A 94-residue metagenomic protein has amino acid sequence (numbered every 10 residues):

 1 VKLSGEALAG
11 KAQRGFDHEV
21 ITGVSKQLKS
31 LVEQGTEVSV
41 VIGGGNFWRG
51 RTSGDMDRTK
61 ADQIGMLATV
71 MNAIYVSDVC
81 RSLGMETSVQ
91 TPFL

Functional and structural regions predicted by a protein language model:
V1, S39-G43, T87-P92: General beta-strand structural signal in soluble alpha/beta enzymes
V1-S4, G50-D55, R81-L83: Short amphipathic alpha-helical segments, especially helix-boundary/capping motifs
V1-V38: N-terminal glycine-/serine-/threonine-rich phosphate-binding loop
A7-A9, G45-G50: Short, active-site-adjacent cap segments at secondary-structure transitions
D17, I21, F47-D55: Extended, folded domain segments that form the structural surfaces/walls around functional sites
D55-L94: Ligand-binding beta-strand-loop-alpha-helix segment within the catalytic cores of soluble metabolic enzymes
